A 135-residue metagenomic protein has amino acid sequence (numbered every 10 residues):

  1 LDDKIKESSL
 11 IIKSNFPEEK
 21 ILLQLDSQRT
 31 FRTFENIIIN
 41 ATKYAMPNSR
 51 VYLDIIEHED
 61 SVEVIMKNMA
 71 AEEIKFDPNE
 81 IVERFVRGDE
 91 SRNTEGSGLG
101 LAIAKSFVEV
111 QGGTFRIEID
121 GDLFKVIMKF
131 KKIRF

Functional and structural regions predicted by a protein language model:
K6, I11-I21: Conserved catalytic submotifs in the C-terminal HATPase_c
T30-F31, V62: A residue-level detector for a conserved hydrophobic packing site within the catalytic ATP-binding domain
A41-T42: Short helix-loop "hinge" at the ATP-lid/N-box region of the Bergerat-fold HATPase_c
N48-D60: Short beta-strand/loop element within the Bergerat-fold HATPase_c
E73-V86: Short conserved segment of the HATPase_c
G100, A104: Short alpha-helical Gxxx[C/S/T] motif in the catalytic ATP-binding
